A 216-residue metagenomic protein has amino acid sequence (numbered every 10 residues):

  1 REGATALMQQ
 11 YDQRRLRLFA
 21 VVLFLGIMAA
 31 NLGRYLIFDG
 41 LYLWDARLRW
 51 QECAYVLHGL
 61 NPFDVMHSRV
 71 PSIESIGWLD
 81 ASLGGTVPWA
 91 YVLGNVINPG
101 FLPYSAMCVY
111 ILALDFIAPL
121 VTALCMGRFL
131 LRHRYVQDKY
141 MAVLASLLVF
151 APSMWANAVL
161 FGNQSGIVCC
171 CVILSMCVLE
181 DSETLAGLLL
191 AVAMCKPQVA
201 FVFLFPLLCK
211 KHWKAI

Functional and structural regions predicted by a protein language model:
L7-Q9, F201-I216: Perimembrane helix-loop-helix junctions
L16-L131: TM-lumen/periplasm interface segments of multi-pass membrane proteins, especially the first transmembrane helix
A113-A118, G166-C171, K196-A200: Membrane-embedded alpha-helical segments of multi-pass membrane proteins, especially the transmembrane helices
V121-M141, E180-D181: Transmembrane alpha-helical segments of multipass membrane enzymes and assembly factors that act on membrane-embedded
L130, K139-W155: Transmembrane and membrane-interface helices of multi-pass, inner-membrane envelope-modifying transferases
Y135, S165-I167, V172-L185: Membrane-interface transmembrane helices that cradle and orient dolichyl/undecaprenyl
N157-S165: Short acidic/glycine- and proline-prone juxtamembrane loop motifs at membrane-interface regions of multi-pass membrane
T184-L208: Membrane-interface alpha helices of multi-pass inner-membrane proteins
